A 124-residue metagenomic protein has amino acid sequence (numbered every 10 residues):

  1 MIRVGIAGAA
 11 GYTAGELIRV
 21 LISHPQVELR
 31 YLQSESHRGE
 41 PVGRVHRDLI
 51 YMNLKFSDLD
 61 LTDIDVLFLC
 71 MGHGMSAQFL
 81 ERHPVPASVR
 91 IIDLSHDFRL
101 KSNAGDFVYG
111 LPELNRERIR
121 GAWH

Functional and structural regions predicted by a protein language model:
M1-H124: N-terminal Rossmann-like NAD(P) cofactor-binding subdomain of oxidoreductases, focused on the glycine-rich
